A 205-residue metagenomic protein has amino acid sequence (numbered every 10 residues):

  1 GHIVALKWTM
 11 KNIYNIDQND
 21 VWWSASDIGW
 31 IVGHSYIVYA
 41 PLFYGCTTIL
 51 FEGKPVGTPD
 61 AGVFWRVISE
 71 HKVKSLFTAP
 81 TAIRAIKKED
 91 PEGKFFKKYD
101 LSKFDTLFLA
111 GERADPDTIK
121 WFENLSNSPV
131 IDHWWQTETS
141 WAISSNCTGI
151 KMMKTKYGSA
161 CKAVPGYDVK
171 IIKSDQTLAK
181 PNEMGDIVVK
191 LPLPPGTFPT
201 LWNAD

Functional and structural regions predicted by a protein language model:
H2-V21, I31-S75, K88-D90, K94: Conserved AMP-binding/adenylation subdomain of ANL enzymes
W8, K120, G158: Active-site phosphate/pyrophosphate- and oxyanion-stabilizing loops and adjacent acidic/basic residues in soluble
Q18, W22, Y39, C46 (+4 more regions): Gly/Ser/Thr-rich phosphate-binding loop
V21-W23, I187-V188: Short, well-ordered beta-strand segments
D27: Residue(s) in the substrate-gating loop at a strand-loop-helix junction that position the organic substrate next
T81-R84, E112-R113, P192-G196: Alpha-helix/helix-capping structural signal
K162-G166, T177-D205: Conserved ATP/PPi-binding loop(s) of AMP-dependent carboxylate-activating enzymes
